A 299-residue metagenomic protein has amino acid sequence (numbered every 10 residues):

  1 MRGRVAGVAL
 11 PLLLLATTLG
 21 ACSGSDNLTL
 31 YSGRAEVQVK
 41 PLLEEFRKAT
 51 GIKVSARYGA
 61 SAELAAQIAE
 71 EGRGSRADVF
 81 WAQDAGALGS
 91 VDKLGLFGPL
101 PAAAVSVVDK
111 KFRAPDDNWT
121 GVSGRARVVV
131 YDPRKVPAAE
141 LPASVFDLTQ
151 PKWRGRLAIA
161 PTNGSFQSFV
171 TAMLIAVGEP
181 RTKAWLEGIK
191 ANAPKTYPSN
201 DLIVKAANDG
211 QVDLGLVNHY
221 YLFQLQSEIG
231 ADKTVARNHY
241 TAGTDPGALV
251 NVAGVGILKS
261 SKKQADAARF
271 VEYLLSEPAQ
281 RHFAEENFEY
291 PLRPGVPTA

Functional and structural regions predicted by a protein language model:
T18-A21: C-terminal motif of bacterial Sec signal peptides marking the signal peptidase cleavage site
S23-S25: Bacterial signal peptide processing site
G33-K40, G59-E63, A69, S75-V212: Extracytoplasmic ligand-binding site segments that recognize negatively charged/polar headgroups
P41-A56: Short alpha-helix C-terminal cap/hinge motif
G86-S90, D213-A236: A ligand-binding cleft/hinge motif common to bilobed small-molecule-binding domains
R125, L186-K190, K195-Y197, D232-K259: Periplasmic-binding protein-like
V128-K135, V250-K263, H282: A bilobed periplasmic-binding-protein/Venus flytrap-type ligand-binding module shared by bacterial periplasmic
G155-P161, Y273-G295: Periplasmic-binding protein-like
